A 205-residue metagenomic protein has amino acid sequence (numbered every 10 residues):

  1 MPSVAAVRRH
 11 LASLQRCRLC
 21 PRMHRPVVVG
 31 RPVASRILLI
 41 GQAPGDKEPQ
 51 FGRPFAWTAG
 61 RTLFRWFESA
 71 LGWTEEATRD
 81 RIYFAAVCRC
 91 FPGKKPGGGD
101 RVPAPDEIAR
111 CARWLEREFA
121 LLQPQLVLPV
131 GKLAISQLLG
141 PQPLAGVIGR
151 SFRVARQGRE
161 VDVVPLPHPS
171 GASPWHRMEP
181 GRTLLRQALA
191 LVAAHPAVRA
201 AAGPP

Functional and structural regions predicted by a protein language model:
M1-A202: A polyanion-binding, active-site-adjacent surface
